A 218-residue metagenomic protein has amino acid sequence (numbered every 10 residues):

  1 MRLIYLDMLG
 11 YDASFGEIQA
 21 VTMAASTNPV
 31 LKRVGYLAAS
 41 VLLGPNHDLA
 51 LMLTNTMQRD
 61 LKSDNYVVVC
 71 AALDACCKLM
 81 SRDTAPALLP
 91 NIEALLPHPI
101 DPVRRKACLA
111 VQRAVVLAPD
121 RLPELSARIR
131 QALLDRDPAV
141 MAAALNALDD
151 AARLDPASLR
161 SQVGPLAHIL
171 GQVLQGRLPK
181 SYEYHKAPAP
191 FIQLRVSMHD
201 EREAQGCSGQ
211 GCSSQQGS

Functional and structural regions predicted by a protein language model:
M1-R59, C76-M80, A152-P156, R202-A204: Alpha-helical solenoid scaffolds in large eukaryotic transport, assembly, and signaling factors
M1-Y5, Y36-V41, N55, R59 (+8 more regions): Residue-level signature of alpha-solenoid helical repeat scaffolds
A13-M23, D48-L61, T84-L96, D120-L133 (+2 more regions): HEAT/HEAT-like alpha-solenoid repeats
T27-N28, D64-Y66, P99-P102, R136-P138 (+1 more regions): Short inter-helical turns and helix N-cap capping residues of alpha-solenoid HEAT/ARM repeat scaffolds
G44-P45, R82-D83, V116-D120, D150-A157 (+2 more regions): Alpha-solenoid helical repeat scaffolds
R105, P138-N146, Y184-L194: Alpha-helical solenoid repeats of the armadillo/HEAT superfamily in eukaryotic scaffolding/adaptor proteins
L170-F191: Acidic, Ser/Thr- and Gly/Pro-rich intrinsically disordered linkers and low-complexity segments that flank or connect
